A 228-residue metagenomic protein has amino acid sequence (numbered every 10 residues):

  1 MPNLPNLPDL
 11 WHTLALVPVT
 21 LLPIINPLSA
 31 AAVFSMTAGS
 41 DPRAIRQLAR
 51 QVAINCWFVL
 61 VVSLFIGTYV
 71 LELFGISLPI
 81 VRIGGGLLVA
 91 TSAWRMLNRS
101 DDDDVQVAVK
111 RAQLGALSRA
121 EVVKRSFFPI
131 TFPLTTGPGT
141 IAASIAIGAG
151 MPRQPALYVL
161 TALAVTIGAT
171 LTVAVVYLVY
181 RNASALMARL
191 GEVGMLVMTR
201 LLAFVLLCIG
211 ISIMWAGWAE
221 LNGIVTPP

Functional and structural regions predicted by a protein language model:
M1-I24, R99, R111-T131: Small-residue-enriched transmembrane helix starts and helix-helix packing motifs in multi-pass inner-membrane proteins
H12-A30, L78-L87, A162-V176, P228: Structural signature of hydrophobic alpha-helical transmembrane segments
T13-L64: Juxtamembrane transmembrane-helix termini in multi-pass membrane transport proteins
V19-L22, A31-T37, P129-P133, I141-G150: Generic transmembrane alpha-helix signature in multi-pass membrane proteins, especially transporters/channels
P42, V61-G85, V175-A219: Transmembrane-helix boundary and interhelical-loop signature of multi-pass inner-membrane proteins
R43-L71, M151-M187: A small-residue-rich subset of transmembrane alpha-helices
R46-V105: Membrane helix-loop-helix hairpins that form the core translocation module of multi-pass transporters
L88-R111, I209-N222: Transmembrane helix exit motif
